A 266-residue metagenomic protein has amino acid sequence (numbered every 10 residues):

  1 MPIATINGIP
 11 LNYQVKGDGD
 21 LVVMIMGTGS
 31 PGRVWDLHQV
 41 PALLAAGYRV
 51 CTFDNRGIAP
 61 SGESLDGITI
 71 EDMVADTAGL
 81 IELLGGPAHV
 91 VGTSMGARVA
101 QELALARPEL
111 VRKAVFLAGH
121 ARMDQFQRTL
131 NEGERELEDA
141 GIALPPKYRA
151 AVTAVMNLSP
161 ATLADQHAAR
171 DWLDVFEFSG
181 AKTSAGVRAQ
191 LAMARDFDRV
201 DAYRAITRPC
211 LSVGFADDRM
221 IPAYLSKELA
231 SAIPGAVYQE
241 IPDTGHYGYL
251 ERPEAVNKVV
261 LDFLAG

Functional and structural regions predicted by a protein language model:
I6-G62: Conserved HGGG/HGGXW glycine-rich cap/lid loop of the alpha/beta-hydrolase fold
C51-V91: Active-site loop/oxyanion-hole signature of alpha/beta-hydrolase fold enzymes
G92, G96, A100: Gly/Ala-rich beta-loop-alpha elbow adjacent to hydrolase catalytic centers
Q101, L105, R112-I142: Flexible "cap/lid" loop of the alpha/beta hydrolase fold
K147-F197, D201-A202: Conserved alpha/beta-hydrolase catalytic His-Asp/Glu region
I206, S212-G214: Short beta-strand/loop motif that positions the catalytic acidic residue of the alpha/beta-hydrolase fold
D217-I221: Acidic catalytic loop of the alpha/beta-hydrolase fold
A236-G266: Catalytic active-site module of serine/aspartate enzymes centered on a nucleophile-bearing elbow/loop
